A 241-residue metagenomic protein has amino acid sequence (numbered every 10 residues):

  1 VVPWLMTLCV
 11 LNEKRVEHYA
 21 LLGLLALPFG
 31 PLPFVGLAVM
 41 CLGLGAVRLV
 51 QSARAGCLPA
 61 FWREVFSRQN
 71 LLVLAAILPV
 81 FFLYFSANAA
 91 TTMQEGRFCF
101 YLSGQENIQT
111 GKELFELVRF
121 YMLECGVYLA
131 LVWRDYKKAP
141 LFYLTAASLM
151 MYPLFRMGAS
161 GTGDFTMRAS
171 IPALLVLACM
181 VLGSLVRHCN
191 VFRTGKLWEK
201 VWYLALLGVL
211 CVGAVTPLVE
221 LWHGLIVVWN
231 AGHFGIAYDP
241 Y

Functional and structural regions predicted by a protein language model:
V2-L11, V39-V47, Q51, V127-L131 (+1 more regions): Transmembrane alpha-helical segments
W4-L11, V16-V39: Membrane-interface alpha helices of multi-pass inner-membrane proteins
E13, R54-G56, N190-K196: Short, flexible coil/linker elements and helix-boundary hinge sites characteristic of intrinsically disordered
L21, L25, V35-V39, G43 (+4 more regions): Hydrophobic faces of alpha-helical transmembrane segments in multi-pass integral membrane proteins
F29-F34, M40-L44, F120-V127: Active-site core of glycosidic bond-cleaving carbohydrate-active enzymes
L37-L74: Perimembrane helix-loop-helix junctions
A76-Y241: Transmembrane helical bundles and short interhelical boundary loops of multi-pass, membrane-embedded
